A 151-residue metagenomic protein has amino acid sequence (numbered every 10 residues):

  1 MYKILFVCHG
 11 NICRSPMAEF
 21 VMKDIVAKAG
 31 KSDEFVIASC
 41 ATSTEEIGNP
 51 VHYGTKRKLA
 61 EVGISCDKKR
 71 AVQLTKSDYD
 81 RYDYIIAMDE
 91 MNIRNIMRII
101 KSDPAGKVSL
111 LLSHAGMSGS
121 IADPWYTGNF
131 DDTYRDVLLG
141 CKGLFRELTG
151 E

Functional and structural regions predicted by a protein language model:
M1-R81, R146-G150: Conserved active-site segments centered on acidic
S15, M88-D89: Replace "coordinates the UDP/GDP/TDP-sugar" with "coordinates nucleotide-activated sugar donors
D78, Y84, E90-E151: Phosphate-binding/catalytic loops
